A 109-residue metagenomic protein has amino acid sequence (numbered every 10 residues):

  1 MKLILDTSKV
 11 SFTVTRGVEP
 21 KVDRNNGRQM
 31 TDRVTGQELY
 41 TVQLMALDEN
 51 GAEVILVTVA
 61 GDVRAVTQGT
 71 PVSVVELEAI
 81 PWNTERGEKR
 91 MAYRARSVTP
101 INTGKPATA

Functional and structural regions predicted by a protein language model:
M1-A109: OB-fold and OB-like single-stranded nucleic-acid-recognition modules and their adjacent interaction interfaces
